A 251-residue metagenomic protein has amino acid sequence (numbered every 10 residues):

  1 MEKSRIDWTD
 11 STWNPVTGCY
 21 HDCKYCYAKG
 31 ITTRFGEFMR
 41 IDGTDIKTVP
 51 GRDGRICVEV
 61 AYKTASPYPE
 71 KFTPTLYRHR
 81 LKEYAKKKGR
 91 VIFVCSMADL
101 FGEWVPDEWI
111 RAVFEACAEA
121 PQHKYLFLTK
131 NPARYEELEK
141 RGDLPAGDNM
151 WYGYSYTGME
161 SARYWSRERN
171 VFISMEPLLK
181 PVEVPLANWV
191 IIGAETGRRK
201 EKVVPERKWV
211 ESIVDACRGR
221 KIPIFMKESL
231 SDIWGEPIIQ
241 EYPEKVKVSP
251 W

Functional and structural regions predicted by a protein language model:
M1-V91: N-terminal [4Fe-4S]-dependent radical SAM core
D7, D42, G54-C57, P132 (+3 more regions): Small/flexible residues
G30, E37, F127, I224 (+1 more regions): N-terminal, helix-rich and Lys/Arg-enriched segments in bacterial and organellar proteins
P50, E59-A61, D215, I239 (+1 more regions): N-terminal non-cleavable signal-anchor helices
K71-K227, D232: Conserved AdoMet/S-adenosylmethionine-binding subsite of the radical SAM
L230-W251: C-terminal accessory extensions appended to soluble enzyme cores
